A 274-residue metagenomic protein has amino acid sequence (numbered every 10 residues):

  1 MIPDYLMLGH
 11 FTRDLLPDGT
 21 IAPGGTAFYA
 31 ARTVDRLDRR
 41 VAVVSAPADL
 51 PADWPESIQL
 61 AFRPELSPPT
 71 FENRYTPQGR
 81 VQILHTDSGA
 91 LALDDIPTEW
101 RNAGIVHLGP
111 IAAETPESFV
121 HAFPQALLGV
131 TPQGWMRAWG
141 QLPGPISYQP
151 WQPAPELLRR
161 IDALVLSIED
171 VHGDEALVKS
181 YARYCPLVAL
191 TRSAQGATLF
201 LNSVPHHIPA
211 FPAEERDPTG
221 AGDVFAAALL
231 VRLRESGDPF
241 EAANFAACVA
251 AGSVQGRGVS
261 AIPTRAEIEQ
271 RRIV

Functional and structural regions predicted by a protein language model:
M1, L177-V274: Conserved phosphate-binding/catalytic region of the ribokinase-like
I2-M7, T12-I21, D35-E114, F119-G129 (+1 more regions): Conserved N-terminal subdomain of the carbohydrate kinase-like
T12-L15, G134-R137, A213-E214: A short, flexible beta-alpha/helix-coil linker loop
P17-P23, Q141-G144, V178, R257-V259: Short, solvent-exposed loop/turn segments at secondary-structure boundaries
G25-R36: Histidine-anchored nucleotide/phosphate-binding helix
R32, F71-R74, G196-F200: Short beta-strand scaffold segments in enzyme catalytic cores
I105-K179, Q195-G196: Conserved beta-alpha-beta core of the PfkB/ribokinase-like small-molecule kinase fold
